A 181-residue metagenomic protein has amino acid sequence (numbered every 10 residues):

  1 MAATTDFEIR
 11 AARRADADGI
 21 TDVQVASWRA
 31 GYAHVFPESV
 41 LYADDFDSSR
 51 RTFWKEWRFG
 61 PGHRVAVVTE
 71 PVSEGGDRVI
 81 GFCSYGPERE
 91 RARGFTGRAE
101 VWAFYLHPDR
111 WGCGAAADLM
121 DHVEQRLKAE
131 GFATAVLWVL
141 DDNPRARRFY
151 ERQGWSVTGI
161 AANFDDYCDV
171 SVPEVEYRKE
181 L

Functional and structural regions predicted by a protein language model:
M1-T5: Acyl-donor-binding surface of acyltransferase catalytic domains
F7, A11-C113, A117-H122, R126 (+2 more regions): Acetyl-CoA-dependent GNAT
A33-H34, A129-G131, V157: General secondary-structure edge motif
F95-A99, A133-R147, E151-S156, I160-L181: C-terminal "cap" of GNAT-fold acetyltransferases
C113, E130-A133: Short coil/turn segments at alpha/beta junctions that flank glycine-rich nucleotide-binding fingerprints
